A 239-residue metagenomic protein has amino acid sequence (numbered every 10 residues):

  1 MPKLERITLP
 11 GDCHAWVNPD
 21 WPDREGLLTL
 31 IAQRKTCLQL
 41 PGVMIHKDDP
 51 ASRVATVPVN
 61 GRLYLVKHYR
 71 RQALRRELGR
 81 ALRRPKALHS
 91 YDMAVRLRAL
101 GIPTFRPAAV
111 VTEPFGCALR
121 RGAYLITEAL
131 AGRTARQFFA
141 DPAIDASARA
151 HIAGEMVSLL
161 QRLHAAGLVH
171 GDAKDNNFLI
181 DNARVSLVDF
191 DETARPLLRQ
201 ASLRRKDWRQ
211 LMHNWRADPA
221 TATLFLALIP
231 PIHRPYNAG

Functional and structural regions predicted by a protein language model:
M1-V43: Juxta-kinase regulatory segment immediately upstream of eukaryotic protein kinase catalytic domains
T29-R136, Q161, A165: Conserved ATP-binding subdomain of kinase catalytic cores across diverse folds
A131, D175, E192-A194: Short, glycine/acidic-enriched loop or turn micro-motifs at the edges of active sites
A135-I144: AlphaC helix of the protein kinase catalytic domain
A148-L159: Conserved alphaE helix
G167, D172: Conserved catalytic-loop position in the HRD/HxD motif
A173-I180: Hydrophobic residue at the +6 position relative to the catalytic HRD Asp in the kinase catalytic loop
V185-G239: C-lobe/activation-segment region of protein kinase-like
